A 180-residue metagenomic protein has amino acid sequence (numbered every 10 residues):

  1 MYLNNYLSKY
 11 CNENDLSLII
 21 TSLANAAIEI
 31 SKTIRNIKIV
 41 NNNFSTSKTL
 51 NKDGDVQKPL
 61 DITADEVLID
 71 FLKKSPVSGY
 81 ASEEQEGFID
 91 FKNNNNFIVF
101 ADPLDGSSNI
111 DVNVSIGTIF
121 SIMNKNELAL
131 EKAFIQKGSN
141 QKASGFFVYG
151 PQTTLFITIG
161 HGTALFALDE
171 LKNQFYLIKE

Functional and structural regions predicted by a protein language model:
M1-L104: N-terminal subdomain of lithium-sensitive/metallo-dependent phosphomonoesterases centered on the IMPase/IPPase/PAP
N5, K9, E13, Y149-Q152 (+2 more regions): Generic signature of intrinsically disordered, low-complexity segments enriched in small/polar residues
V40, E66, E86, I116 (+3 more regions): A generic structural micro-environment signature that highlights single residues at secondary-structure boundaries
D65-I69, D105, A133, L177-E180: Intrinsically disordered, low-complexity boundary segments flanking structured domains
S82, F146, L165-A167: Structural signal for conserved beta-strand scaffold positions within catalytic alpha/beta enzyme cores
N94-H161: DPxDG-like acidic metal-binding loop motif
I159-E180: Acidic-enriched catalytic cores of C-N bond-cleaving enzymes acting on peptides and small amides
